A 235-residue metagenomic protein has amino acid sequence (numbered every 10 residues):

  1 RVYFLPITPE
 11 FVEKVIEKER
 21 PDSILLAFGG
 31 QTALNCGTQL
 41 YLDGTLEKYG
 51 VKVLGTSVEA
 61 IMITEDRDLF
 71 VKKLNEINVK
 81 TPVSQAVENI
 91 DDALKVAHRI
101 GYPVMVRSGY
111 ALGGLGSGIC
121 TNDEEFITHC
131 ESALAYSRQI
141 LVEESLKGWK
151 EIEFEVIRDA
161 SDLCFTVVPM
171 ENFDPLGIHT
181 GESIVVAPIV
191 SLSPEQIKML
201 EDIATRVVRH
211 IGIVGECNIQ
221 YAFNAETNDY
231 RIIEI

Functional and structural regions predicted by a protein language model:
R1-I235: N-terminal beta-alpha lobe that positions the nucleotide/phosphoryl donor in ATP/NTP-coupled carboxylate activation
